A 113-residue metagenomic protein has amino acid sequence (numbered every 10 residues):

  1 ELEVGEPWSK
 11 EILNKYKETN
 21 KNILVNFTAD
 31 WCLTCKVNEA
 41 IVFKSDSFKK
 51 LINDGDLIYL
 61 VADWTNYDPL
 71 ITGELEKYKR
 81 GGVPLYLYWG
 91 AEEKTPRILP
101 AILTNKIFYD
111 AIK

Functional and structural regions predicted by a protein language model:
E1-K113: Proteins that catalyze or organize thiol-disulfide redox chemistry and the adjacent proteostasis machinery handling
